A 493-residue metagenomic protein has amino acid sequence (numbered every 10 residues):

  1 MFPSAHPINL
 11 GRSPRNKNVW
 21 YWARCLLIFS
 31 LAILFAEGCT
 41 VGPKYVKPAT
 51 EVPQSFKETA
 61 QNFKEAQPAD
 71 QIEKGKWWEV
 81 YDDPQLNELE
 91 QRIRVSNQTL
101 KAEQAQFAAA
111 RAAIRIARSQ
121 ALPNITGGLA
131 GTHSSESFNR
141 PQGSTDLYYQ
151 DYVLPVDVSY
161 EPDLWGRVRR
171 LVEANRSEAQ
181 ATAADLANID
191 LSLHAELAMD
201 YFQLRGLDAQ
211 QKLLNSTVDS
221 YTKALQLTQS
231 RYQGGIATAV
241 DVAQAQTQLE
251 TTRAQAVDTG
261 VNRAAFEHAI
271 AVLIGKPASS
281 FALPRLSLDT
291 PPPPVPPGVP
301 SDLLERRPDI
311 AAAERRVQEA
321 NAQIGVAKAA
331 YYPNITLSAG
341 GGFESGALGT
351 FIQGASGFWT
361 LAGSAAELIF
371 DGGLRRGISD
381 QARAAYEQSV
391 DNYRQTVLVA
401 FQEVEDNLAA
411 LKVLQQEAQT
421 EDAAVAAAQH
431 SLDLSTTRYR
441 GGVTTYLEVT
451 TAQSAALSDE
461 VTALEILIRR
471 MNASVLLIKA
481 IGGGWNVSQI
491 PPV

Functional and structural regions predicted by a protein language model:
M1-W22: N-terminal secretory signal peptides that target proteins for export/translocation
F2-A5, F35-V95, Y152, R176 (+4 more regions): Terminal intrinsically disordered/low-complexity segments used for targeting and assembly
C25-E37: Bacterial N-terminal signal peptides
T40-L197, N334-A339, F358, A362 (+2 more regions): Short flexible linkers and secondary-structure junctions
K101-A102, R118-S119, P162-D190, S216 (+8 more regions): Sec/SRP-type N-terminal targeting helices
S137-G143, Q244, P284, Y332 (+1 more regions): Outer-membrane beta-barrel translocator domains and adjoining extracellular loop/strand segments of Gram-negative
V168, A183-V299, A410, L414 (+3 more regions): Periplasmic alpha-helical coiled-coil/stalk elements that build and connect Gram-negative outer-membrane
Y232-I236, Y439-V443, A480-G484: A short glycine-centered flexible hinge/capping loop motif at secondary-structure junctions
